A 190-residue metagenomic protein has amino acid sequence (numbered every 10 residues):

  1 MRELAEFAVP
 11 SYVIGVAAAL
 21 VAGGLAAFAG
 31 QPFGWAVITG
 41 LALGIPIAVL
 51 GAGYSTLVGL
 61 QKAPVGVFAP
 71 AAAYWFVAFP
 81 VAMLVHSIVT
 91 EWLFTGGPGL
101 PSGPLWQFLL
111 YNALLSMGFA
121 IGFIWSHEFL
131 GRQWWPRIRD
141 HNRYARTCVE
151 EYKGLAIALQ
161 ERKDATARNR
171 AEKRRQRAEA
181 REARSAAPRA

Functional and structural regions predicted by a protein language model:
M1-A190: Juxtamembrane/disordered regions of integral membrane proteins
